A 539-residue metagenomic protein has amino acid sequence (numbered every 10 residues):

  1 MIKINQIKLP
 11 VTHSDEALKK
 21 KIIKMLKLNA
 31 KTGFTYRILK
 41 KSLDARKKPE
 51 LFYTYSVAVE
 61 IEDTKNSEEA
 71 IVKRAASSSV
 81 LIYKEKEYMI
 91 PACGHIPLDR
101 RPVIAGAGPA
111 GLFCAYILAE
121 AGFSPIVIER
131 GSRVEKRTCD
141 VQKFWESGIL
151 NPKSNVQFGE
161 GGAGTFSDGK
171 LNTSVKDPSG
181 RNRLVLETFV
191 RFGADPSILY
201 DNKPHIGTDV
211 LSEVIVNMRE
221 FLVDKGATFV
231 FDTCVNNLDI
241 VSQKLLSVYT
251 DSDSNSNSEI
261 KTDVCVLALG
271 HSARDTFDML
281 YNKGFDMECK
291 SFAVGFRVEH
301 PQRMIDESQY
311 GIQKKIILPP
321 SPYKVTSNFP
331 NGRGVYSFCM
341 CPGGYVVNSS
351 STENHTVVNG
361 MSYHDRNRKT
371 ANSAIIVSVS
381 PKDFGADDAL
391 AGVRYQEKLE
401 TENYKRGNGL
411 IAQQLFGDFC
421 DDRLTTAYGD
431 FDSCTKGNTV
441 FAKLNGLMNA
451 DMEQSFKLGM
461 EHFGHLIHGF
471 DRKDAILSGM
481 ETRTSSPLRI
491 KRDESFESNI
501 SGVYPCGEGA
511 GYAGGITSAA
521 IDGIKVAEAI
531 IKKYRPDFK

Functional and structural regions predicted by a protein language model:
M1-Y53, A58-F166, K170-K539: Residues forming the flavin
